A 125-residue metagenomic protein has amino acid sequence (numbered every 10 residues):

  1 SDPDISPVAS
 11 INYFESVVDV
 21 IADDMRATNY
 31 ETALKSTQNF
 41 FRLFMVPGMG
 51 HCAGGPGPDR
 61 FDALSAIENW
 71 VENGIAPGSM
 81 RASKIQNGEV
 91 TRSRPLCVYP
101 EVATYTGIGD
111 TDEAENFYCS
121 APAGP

Functional and structural regions predicted by a protein language model:
S1-P125: C-terminal His-loop and adjacent cap/lid subdomain of alpha/beta-hydrolase
